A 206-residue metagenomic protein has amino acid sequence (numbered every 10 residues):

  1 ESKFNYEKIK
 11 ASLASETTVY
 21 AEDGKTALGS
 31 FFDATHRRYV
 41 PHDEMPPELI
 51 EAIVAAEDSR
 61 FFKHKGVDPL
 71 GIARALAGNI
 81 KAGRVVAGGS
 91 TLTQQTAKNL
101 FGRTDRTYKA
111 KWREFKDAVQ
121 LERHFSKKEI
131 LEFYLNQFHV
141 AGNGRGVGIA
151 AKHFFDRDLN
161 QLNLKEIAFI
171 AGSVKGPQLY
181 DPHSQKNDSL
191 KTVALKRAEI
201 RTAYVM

Functional and structural regions predicted by a protein language model:
E1-M206: Juxtamembrane regions of bacterial inner-membrane/periplasmic proteins, predominantly the peptidoglycan biogenesis
